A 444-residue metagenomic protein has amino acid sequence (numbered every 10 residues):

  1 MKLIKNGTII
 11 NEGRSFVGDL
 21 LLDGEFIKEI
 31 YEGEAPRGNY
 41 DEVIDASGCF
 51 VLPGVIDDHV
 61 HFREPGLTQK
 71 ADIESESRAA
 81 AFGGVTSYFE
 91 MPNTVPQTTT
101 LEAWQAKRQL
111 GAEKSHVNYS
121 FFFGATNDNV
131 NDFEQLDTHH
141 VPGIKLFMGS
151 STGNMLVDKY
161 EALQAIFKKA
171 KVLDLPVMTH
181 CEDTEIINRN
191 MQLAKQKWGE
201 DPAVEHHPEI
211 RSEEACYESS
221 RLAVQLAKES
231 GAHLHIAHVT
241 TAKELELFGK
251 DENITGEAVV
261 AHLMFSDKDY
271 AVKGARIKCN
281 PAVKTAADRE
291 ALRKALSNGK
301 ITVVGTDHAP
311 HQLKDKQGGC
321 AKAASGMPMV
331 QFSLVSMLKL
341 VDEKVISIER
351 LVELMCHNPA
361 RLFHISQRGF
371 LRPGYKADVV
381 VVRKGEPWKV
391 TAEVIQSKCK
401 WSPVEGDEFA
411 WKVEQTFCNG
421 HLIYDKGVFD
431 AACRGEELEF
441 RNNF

Functional and structural regions predicted by a protein language model:
M1-G38: N-terminal metal-binding scaffold of metallo-dependent hydrolase/deaminase domains
G7, E25, G48, H59 (+14 more regions): Divalent metal-coordination and catalytic microenvironments
G7, G319, P373-E439: C-terminal cap of metal-dependent C-N hydrolases
E34-V51: Active-site metal-binding motif and surrounding structural segment of the metallo-beta-lactamase
C49-K114: Metal-associated gating/positioning segment near the N- to mid-region
Q109-A125: A glycine-rich helix N-cap at a beta->alpha junction
N131-V304: Histidine/acidic residue-rich metal-binding segments in metalloenzymes
D201-R221, L226-G231, S297-V304, A309-G385: His/Asp/Glu-enriched, well-ordered alpha-helical/loop segment that forms or immediately abuts the divalent-metal
